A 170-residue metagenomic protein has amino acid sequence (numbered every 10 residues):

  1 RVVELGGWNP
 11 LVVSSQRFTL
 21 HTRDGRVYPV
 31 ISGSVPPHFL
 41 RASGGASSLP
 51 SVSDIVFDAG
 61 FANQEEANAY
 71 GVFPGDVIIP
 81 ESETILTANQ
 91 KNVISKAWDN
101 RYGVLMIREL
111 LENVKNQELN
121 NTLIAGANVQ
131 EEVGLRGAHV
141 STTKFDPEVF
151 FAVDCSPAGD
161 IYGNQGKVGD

Functional and structural regions predicted by a protein language model:
R1-D170: N-terminal hydrophobic/helix-forming segments and targeting peptides
